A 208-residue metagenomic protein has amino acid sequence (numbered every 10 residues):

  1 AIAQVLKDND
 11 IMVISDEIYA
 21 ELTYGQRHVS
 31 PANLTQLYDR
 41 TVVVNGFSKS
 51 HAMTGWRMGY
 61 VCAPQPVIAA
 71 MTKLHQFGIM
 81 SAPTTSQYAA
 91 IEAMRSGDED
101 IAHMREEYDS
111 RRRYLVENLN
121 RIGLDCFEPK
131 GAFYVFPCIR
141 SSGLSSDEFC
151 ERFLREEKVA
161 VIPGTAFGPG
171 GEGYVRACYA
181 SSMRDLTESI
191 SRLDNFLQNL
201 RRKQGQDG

Functional and structural regions predicted by a protein language model:
A1-G208: PLP-dependent class I/II
